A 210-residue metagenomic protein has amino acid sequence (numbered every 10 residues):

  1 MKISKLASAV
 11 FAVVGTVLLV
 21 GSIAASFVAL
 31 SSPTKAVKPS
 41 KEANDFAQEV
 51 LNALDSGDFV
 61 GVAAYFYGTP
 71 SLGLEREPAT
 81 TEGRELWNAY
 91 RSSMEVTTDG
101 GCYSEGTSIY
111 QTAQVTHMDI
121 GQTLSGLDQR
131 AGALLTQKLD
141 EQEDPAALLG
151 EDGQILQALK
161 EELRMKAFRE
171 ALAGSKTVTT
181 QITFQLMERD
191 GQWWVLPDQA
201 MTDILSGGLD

Functional and structural regions predicted by a protein language model:
M1-T16: N-terminal Sec-pathway targeting helices
T16-F27: Hydrophobic alpha-helical membrane-insertion segments, chiefly the h-region of N-terminal signal peptides
S32-E105, Q122: Core segments of small alpha/beta cavity-forming domains
D58, G121, A131, L149-G153 (+1 more regions): Charged, low-complexity helical/coil segments in non-catalytic cytosolic or luminal regions
T107-V115: A short hydrophobic beta-strand element
Q114-I120, G191, A200: Solvent-exposed coil/turn segments that connect beta secondary-structure elements in extracytoplasmic/periplasmic
T116-L134, G174, S206: Short, cysteine-centered beta-strand-loop-beta hairpins and adjacent loop/turn segments enriched in charged/polar
A133-Q157, E170-D210: Short beta-strand edge/turn micro-motifs at domain boundaries
